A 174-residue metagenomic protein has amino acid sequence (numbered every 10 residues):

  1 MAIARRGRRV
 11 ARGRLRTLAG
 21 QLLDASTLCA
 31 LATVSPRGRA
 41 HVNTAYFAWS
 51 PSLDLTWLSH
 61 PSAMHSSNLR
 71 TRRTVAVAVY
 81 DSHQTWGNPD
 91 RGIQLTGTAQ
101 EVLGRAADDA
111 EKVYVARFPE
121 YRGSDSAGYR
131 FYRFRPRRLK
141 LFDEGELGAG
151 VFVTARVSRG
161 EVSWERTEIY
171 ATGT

Functional and structural regions predicted by a protein language model:
M1-A11, P89-T174: Charged, gly/pro-rich active-site loop segments
I3-A30: Short, basic/aromatic recognition patches
T27-P61, V75-D81: Short beta-strand segments
P36-R39, T85-G87, G123: Short glycine/serine/proline-enriched coil/turn segments at secondary-structure junctions
L53-L55, W86-N88, L103: A solvent-exposed, acidic/Ser-Thr-rich amphipathic alpha-helical stretch
H60-A63, A78-S82, A110-Y121: Short acidic (Asp/Glu) patches
P61, R72-Y80, R91-Q100: Active-site-adjacent structural patch at catalytic or cofactor/ligand-binding sites
